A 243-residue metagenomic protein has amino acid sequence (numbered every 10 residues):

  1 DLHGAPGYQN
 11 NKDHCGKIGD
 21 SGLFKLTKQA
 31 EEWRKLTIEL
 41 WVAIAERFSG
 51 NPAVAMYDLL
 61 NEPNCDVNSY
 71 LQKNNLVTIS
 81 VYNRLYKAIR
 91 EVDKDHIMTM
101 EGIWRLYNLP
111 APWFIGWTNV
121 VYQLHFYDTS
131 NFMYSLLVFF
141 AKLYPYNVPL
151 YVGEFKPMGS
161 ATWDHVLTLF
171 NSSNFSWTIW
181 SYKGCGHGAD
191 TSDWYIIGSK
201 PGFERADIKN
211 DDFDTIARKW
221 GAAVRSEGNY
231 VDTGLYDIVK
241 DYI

Functional and structural regions predicted by a protein language model:
D1: Beta-strand-loop-alpha-helix segment that lines the small-molecule cofactor/substrate pocket of alpha/beta enzymes
G4-G19, A55-V67: Active-site-proximal loop/short-helix segments that contain or immediately flank catalytic acid/base residue(s)
G7-T27, T191-S199: Aromatic- and acidic-residue-enriched segments that line the glycan-binding/catalytic groove of carbohydrate-active
I18-T37, I79: Acidic, His- and aromatic-enriched active-site or binding-groove loops in soluble protein domains that engage sugars
L26-A30, N51, D232: Polar helix-capping/helix-linker motif
K35-V42, E46-G184, A189-N210: Extracellular glycoside hydrolase catalytic/binding regions
K200-I243: C-terminal functional modules
